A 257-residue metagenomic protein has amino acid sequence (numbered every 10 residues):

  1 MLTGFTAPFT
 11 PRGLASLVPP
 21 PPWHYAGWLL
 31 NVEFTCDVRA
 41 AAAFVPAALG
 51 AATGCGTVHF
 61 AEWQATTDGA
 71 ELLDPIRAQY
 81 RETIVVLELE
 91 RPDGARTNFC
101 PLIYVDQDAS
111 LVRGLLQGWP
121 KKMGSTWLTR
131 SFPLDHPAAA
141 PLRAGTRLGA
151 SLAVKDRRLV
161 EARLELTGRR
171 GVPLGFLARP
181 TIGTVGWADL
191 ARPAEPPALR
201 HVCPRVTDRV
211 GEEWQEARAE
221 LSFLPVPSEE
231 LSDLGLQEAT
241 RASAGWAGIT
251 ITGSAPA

Functional and structural regions predicted by a protein language model:
M1-A15, R113-A257: Interaction-surface and assembly-scaffold signal
M1-E71, Y80, W214, V226 (+3 more regions): N-terminal domain-onset segments
H24-A26, R77-R81, D93, L142-A144 (+1 more regions): Solvent-exposed loop and beta-edge segments used for protein-protein assembly and interaction
L30-V32, V85, A150: Hydrophobic residues positioned within well-ordered beta-strands of beta-sheet architectures
D37, D68-D74, E88, D93 (+7 more regions): Acidic-enriched, low-complexity/disordered segments with a strong bias for Aspartate over Glutamate
L49-T67, E71-L72, L115-P137: Generic detector of solvent-exposed, compositionally biased contiguous segments
T57-D106: Extended, compositionally biased
P92-L128: C-terminal basic regulatory modules in eukaryotic proteins
